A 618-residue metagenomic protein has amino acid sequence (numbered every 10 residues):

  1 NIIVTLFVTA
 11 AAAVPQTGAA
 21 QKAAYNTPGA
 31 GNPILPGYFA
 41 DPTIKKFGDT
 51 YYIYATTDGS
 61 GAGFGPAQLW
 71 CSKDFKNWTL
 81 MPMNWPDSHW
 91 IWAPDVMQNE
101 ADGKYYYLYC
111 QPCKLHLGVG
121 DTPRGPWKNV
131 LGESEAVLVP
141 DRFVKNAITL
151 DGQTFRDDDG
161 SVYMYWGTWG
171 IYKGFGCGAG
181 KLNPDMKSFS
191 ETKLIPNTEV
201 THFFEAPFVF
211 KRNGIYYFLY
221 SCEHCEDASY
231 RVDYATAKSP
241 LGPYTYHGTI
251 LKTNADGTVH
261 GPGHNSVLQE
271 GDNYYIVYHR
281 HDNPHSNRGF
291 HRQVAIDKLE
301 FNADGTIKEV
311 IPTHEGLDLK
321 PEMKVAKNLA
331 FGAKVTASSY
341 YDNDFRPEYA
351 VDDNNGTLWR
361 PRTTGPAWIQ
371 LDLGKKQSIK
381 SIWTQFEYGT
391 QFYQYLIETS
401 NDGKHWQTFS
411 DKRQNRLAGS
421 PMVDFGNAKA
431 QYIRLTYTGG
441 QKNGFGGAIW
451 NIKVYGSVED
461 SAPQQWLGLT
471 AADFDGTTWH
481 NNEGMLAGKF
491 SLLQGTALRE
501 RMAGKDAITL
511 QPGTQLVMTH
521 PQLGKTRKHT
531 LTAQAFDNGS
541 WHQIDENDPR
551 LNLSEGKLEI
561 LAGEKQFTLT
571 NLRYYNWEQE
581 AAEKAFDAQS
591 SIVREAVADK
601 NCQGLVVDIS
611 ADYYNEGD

Functional and structural regions predicted by a protein language model:
Q21-T201, K211-G257, D272-N273, H279-M323: Beta-rich carbohydrate-recognition and catalytic domains
S72, L117-T122, S229-K238, Q377 (+3 more regions): Non-cytosolic beta-sandwich-type ligand-binding/adhesion modules
T313-Y340, D460-S491, L531-A533, K584 (+1 more regions): Extracellular carbohydrate-recognition regions
S339-E348, N355, T477-A507: Extracellular glycan-recognition surfaces and repeat-rich motifs
V351-P463, N571: Aromatic, loop-rich ligand-recognition surfaces of beta-strand-rich domains
S420-P421, T509-G524, W541: Secreted extracellular polysaccharide-interacting domains
N547-E564: Flexible glycan-contacting loops in extracellular carbohydrate-active proteins
F586-G617: Substrate-binding cleft of secreted/luminal carbohydrate-active enzymes
